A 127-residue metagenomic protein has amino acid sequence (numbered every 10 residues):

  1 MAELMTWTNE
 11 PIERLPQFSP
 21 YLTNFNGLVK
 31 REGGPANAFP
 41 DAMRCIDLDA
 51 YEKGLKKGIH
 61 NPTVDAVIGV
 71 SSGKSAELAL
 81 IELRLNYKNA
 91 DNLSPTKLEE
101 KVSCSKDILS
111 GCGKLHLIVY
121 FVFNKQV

Functional and structural regions predicted by a protein language model:
M1-I59, V70: Acidic-basic catalytic patches of nuclease active cores, encompassing PD-(D/E)XK and other metal-cofactor nuclease
P62: Beta-rich catalytic cores
A66-I68, E77-N86, S105: Conserved catalytic cores of phosphodiester-cleaving nucleases, focusing on short active-site segments
G69-K74, K125-Q126: Short, flexible beta-strand-to-coil junctions
S75-L78, K114-L115: Short, solvent-exposed secondary-structure capping/transition elements
N86-V127: Catalytic cores of nucleic-acid endonucleases
